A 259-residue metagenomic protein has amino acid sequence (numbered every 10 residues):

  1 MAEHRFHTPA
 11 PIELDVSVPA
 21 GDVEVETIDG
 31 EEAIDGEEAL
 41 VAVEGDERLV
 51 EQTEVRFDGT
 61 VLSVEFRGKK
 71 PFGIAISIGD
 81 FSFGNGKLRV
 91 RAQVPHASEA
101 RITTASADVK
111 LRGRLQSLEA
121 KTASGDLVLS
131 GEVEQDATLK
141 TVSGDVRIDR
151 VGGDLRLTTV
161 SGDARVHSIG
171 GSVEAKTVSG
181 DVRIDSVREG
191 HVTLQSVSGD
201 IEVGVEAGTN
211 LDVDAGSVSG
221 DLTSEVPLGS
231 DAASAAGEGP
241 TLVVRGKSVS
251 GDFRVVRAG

Functional and structural regions predicted by a protein language model:
M1-G259: Intrinsically disordered, low-complexity terminal regions
